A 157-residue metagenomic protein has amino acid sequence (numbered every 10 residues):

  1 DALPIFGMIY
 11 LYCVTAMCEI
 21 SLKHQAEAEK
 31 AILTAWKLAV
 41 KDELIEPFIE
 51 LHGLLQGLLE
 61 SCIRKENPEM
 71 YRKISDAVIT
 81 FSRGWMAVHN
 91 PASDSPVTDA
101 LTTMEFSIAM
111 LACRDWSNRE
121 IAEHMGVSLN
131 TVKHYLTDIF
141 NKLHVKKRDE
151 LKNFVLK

Functional and structural regions predicted by a protein language model:
D1-L3: Short, small-residue-biased leader/transition segments that mark boundaries at the very start of proteins
I5-M8, Y12-M17, S21-T103, M110 (+2 more regions): Linker/hinge segments immediately adjacent to helix-turn-helix/homeobox DNA-binding domains
Q56, E60-N67, T137-D138, D149-L151 (+1 more regions): Short alpha-helix boundary/capping motifs
V88-T137, N141-K146, N153-K157: Helix-turn-helix DNA-binding segment
